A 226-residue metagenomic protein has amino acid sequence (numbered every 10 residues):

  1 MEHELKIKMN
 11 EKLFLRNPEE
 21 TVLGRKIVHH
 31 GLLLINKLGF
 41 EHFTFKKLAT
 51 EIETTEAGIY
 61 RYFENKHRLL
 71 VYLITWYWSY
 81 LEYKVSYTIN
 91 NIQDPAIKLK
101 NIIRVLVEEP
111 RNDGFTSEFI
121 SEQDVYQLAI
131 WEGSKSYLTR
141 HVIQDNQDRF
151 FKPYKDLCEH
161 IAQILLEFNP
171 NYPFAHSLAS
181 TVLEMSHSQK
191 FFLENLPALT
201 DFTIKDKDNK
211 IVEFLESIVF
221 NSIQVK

Functional and structural regions predicted by a protein language model:
M1-K8, K155, E159-P170, S180-K226: C-terminal peripheral helix-coil segments that are non-catalytic and often amphipathic
K8-E19: Short, Lys/Arg-enriched N-terminal segment that forms or immediately precedes the first helix of a structured domain
F14, V22-T44: Short, amphipathic alpha-helix enriched in basic
H29-L33, R68-N90, N101-V105: Alpha-helical structural segments
E41-R68: Helix-turn-helix
T88-E122: Hydrophobic alpha-helical connector segments
D113-Q144, E194-N195: Amphipathic alpha-helical segments used for helix-helix packing
K135-S136, R140-A175: Hydrophobic alpha-helical bundle segments that form small-molecule/ligand-binding pockets
